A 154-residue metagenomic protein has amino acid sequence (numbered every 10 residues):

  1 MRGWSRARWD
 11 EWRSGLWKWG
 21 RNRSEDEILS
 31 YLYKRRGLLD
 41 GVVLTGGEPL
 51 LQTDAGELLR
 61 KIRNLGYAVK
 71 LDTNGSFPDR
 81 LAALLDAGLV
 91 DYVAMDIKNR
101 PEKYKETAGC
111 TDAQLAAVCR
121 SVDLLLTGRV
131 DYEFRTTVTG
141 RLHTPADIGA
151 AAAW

Functional and structural regions predicted by a protein language model:
M1-E27: Canonical Radical SAM [4Fe-4S] cluster-binding loop centered on the CxxxCxxC motif and its immediate flanking residues
L29-G41, L50-W154: Conserved AdoMet/S-adenosylmethionine-binding subsite of the radical SAM
G47: Conserved strand-to-loop "acid loop" that flanks and positions the catalytic carboxylate
